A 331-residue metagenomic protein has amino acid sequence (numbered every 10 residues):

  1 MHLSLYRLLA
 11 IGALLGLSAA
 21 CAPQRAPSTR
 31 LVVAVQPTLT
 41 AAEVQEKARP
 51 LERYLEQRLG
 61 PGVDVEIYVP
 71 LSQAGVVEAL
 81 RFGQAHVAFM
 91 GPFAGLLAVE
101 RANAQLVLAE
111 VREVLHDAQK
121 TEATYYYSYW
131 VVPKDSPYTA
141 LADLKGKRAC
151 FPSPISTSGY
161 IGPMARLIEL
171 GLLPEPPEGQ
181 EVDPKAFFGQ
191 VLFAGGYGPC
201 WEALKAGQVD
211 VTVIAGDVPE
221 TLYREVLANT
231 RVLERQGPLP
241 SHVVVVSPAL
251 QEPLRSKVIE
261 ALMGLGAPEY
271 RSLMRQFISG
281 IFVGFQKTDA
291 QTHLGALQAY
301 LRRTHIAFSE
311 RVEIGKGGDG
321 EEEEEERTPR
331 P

Functional and structural regions predicted by a protein language model:
M1-L9: Bacterial N-terminal signal peptides that target proteins for export
A19-A20: C-terminal motif of bacterial Sec signal peptides marking the signal peptidase cleavage site
S28-R58, P70, F93, Q119-W201 (+2 more regions): Bilobed "Venus flytrap"/periplasmic-binding protein-like clamshell domains and structurally analogous long
V32, Q36-P37, V44, A109-Y129 (+3 more regions): Periplasmic-binding protein-like
V63, R148-G162, E260-P331: Ligand-binding clefts/hinges and TM-proximal coupling segments of bilobed small-molecule sensing domains
L80-R81, L144, L204-K205: Hydrophobic residues within well-ordered alpha-helices
R81, A85-H116, Y125: N-terminal segment of the mature folded domain
F89-N103, P163-E169, G198-T230, P238: A ligand-binding cleft/hinge motif common to bilobed small-molecule-binding domains
